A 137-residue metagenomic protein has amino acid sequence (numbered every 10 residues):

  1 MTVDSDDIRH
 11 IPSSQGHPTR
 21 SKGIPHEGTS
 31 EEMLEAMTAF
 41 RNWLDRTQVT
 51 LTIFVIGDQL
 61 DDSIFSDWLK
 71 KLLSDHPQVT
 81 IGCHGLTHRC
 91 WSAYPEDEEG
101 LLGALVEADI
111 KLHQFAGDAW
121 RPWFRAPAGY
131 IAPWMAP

Functional and structural regions predicted by a protein language model:
M1-W123, A128-P137: Catalytic alpha-helical scaffold of carbohydrate-active enzymes acting on polysaccharides/glycoconjugates
